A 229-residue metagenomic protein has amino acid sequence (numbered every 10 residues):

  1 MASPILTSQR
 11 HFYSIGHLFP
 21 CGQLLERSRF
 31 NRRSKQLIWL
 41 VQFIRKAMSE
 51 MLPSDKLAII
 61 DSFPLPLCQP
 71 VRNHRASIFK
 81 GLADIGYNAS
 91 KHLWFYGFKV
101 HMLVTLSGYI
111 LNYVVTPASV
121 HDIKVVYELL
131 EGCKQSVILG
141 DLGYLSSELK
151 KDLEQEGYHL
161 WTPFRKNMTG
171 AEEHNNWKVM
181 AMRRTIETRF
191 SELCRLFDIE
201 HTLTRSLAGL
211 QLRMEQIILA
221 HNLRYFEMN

Functional and structural regions predicted by a protein language model:
M1-N229: Short alpha-helical elements
